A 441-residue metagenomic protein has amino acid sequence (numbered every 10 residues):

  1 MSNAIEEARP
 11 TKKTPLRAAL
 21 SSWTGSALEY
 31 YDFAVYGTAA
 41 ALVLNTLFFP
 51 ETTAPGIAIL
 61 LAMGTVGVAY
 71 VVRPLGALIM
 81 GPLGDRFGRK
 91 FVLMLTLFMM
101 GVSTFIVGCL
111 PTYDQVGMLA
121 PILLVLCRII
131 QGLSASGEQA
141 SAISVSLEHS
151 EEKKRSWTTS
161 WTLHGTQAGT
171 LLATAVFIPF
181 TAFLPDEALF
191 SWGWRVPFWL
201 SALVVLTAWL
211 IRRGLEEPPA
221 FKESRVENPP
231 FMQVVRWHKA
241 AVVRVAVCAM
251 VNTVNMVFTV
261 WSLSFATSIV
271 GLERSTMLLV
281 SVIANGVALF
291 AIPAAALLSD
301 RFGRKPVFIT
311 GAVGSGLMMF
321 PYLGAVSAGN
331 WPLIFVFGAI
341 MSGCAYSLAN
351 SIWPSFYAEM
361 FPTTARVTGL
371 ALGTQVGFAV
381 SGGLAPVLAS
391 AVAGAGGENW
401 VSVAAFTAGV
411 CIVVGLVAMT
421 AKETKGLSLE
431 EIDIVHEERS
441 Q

Functional and structural regions predicted by a protein language model:
G37-T38, K239-A288, G382-P386: Extracytoplasmic gate region of multi-pass secondary transporters
A40-L75: Extracellular/periplasmic helix-loop-helix junction of adjacent transmembrane segments in MFS-like secondary
P50, F98-V116, V313-G329: C-terminal ends and interior cores of transmembrane alpha-helices in multi-pass membrane transporters/permeases
A77-G88, I292-R304: Helix-to-loop junctions at the C-terminal end of transmembrane segments in multipass secondary transporters
R86-L97, R301-A312: Cytoplasmic membrane-interface "Motif A"-like loop-to-helix N-cap segments of 12-TM Major Facilitator Superfamily
V116-S136, P332-L348: Hydrophobic core of transmembrane alpha-helices in multi-pass small-molecule transporters, especially MFS/SLC-type
W157-T181, T374-A385: Glycine-rich segments within core transmembrane alpha-helices of 12-TM secondary carriers
P306-I352: C-terminal transmembrane helical hairpin of 12-TM major facilitator-type secondary transporters
